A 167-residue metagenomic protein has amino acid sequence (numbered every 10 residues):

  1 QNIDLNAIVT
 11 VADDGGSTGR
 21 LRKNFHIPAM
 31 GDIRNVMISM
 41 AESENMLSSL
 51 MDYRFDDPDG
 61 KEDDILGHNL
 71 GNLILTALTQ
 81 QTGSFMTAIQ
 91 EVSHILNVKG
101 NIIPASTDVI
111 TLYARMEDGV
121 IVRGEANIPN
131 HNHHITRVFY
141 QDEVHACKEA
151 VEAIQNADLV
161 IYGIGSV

Functional and structural regions predicted by a protein language model:
Q1: N-terminal Rossmann-like FAD-binding beta1-loop-alpha1 element of flavoenzymes
L5-A12: Short internal beta-strands
A12-N132: Electropositive, gly/pro-rich neighborhoods at or near active sites that engage anionic ligands
P58, S166-V167: A short, flexible beta-alpha/helix-coil linker loop
P104, D108-S166: Active-site gating loop/helix substructures
